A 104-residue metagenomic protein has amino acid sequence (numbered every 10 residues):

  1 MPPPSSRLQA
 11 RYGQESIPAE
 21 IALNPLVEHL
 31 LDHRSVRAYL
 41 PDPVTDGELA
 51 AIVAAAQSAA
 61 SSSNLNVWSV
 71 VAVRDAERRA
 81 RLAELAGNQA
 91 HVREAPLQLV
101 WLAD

Functional and structural regions predicted by a protein language model:
M1-D104: Acidic, surface-exposed loops and disordered segments
